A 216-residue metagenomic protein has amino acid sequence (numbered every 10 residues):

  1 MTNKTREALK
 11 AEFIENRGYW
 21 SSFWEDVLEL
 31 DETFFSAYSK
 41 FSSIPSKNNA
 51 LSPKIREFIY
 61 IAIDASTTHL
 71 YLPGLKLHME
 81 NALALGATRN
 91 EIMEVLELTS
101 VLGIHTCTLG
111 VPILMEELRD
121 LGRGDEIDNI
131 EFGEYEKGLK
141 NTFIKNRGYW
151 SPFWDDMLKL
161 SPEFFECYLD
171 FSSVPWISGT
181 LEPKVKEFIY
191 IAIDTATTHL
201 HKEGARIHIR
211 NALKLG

Functional and structural regions predicted by a protein language model:
M1-I55, A84, C107-V185, K214: Acidic, glycine/proline-rich low-complexity segments that act as flexible tails and inter-domain linkers
T33-S39, T68-L75, E163-L169, H199-A205: Short acidic alpha-helix initiation/capping motifs at coil-to-helix transition points, especially at protein N-termini
P45, A62-S66, T99-G103, L118 (+2 more regions): Generic structural signal for hydrophobic core residues of well-folded globular domains
N48-I59, G74-I92, T180-F188, G204-L215: Amphipathic alpha-helical hairpins
N49, S66-L70, G86-R89, L102-T106 (+1 more regions): Amphipathic alpha-helical interaction segments
R56-Y71, K186-H201: Amphipathic, charged-and-aliphatic alpha-helical interface segments that function as noncatalytic docking
M93-M115: Hydrophobic, ordered structural segments
